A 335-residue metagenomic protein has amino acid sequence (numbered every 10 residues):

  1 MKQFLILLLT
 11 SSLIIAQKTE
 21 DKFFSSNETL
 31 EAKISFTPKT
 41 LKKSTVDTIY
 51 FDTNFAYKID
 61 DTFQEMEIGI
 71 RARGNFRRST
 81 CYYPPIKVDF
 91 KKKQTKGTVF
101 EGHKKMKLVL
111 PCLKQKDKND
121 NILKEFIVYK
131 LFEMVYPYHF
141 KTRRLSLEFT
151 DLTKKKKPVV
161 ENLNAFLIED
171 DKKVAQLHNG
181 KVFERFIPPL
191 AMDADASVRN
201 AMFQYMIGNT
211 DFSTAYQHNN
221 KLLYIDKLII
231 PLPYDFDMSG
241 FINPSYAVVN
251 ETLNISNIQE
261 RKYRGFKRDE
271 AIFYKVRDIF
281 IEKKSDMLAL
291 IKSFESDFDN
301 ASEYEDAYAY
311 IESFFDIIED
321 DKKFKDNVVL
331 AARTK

Functional and structural regions predicted by a protein language model:
M1-T19: Bacterial Sec-dependent N-terminal signal peptides
Q17-K335: Phosphate/dinucleotide-binding and metal-coordinating scaffold of catalytic cores in nucleotide-dependent enzymes
